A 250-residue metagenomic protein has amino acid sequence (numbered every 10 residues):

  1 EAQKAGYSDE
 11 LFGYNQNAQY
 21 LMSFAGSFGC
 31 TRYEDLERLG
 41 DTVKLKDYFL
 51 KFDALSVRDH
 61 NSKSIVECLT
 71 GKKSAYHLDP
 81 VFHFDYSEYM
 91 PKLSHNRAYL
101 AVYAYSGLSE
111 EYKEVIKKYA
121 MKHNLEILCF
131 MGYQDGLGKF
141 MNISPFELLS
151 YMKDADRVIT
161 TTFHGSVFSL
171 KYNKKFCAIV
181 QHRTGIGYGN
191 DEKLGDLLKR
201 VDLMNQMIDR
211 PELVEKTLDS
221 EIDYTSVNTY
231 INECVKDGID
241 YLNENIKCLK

Functional and structural regions predicted by a protein language model:
E1-K250: Active-site anion-handling motifs in enzyme catalytic cores
